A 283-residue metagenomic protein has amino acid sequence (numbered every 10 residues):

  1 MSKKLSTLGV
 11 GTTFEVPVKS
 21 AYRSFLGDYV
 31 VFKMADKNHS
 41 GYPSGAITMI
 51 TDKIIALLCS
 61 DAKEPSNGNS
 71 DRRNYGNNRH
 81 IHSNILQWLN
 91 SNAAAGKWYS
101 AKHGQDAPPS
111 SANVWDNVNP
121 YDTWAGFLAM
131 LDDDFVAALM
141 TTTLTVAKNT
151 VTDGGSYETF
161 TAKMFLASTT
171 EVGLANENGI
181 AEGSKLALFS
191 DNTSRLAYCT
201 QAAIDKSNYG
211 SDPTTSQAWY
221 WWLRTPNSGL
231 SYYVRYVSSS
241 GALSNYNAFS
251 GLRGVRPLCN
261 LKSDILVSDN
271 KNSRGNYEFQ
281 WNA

Functional and structural regions predicted by a protein language model:
M1-A283: Collagenous Gly-X-Y triple-helix signature in extracellular proteins
